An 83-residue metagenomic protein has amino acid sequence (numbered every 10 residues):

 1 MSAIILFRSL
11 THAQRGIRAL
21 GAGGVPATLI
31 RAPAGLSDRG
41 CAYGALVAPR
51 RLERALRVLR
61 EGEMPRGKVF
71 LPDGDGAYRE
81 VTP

Functional and structural regions predicted by a protein language model:
M1-I4, R8-P49, E53: Amphipathic, hydrophobic secondary-structure cores in small proteins
P49-P83: C-terminal structural segments of small proteins and small subunits
